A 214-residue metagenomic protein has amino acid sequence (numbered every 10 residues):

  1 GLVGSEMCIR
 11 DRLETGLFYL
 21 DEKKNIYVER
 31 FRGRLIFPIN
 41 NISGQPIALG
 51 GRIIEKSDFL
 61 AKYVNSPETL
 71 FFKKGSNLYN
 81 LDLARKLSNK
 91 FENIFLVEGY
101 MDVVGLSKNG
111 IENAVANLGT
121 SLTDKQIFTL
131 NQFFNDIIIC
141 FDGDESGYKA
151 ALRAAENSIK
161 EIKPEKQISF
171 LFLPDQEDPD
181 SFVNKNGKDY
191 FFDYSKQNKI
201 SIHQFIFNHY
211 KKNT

Functional and structural regions predicted by a protein language model:
G1-I9: Short, small-residue-biased leader/transition segments that mark boundaries at the very start of proteins
T15, N117, L171-L173: Conserved beta-strand termini and adjacent loop/short-helix elements that scaffold enzyme active sites in alpha/beta
T15-I53, D58, V64-N93: A contiguous, basic/glycine-rich beta-loop/short-helix subdomain that forms a polymer-engagement track
R30-R32, Q132-F134, E165, P174-E177: Short, solvent-exposed loop/turn segments at the edges of secondary structure
I42-P46, P67-S169: Short, acidic loop-beta-alpha module within alpha/beta folds
F59-V64, K108-I111, N131-I138, F172-P174 (+1 more regions): Short acidic (Asp/Glu) and glycine-rich catalytic loops that position anionic groups and cofactors
E165-T214: C-terminal or mid-to-C-terminal helical accessory/interaction module adjacent to the motor/catalytic core
